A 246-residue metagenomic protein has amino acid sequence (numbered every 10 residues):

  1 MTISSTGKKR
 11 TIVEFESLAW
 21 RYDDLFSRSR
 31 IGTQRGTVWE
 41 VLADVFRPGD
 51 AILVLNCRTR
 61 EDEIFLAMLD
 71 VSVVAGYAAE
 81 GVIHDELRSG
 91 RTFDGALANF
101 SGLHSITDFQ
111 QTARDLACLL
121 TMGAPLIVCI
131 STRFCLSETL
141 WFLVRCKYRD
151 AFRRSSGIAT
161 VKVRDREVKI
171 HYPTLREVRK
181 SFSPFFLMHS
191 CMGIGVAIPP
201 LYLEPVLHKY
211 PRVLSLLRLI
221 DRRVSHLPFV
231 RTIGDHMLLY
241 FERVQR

Functional and structural regions predicted by a protein language model:
M1-R47, E61-F65: Conserved class I S-adenosyl-L-methionine
G49-R58: Conserved class I S-adenosyl-L-methionine
E86-A96: A short acidic, Gly/Pro-enriched loop at the edge of an enzyme's catalytic core that lines a small-molecule cofactor
D94-F109: A short SAM/SAH-binding and catalytic strip from SAM-dependent methyltransferases
Q110-P125: A short glycine-rich, Lys/Arg-flanked "PGG" loop and its adjoining helix->strand segment in the class I
P125-S155: Conserved class I S-adenosyl-L-methionine
T160-E177: Acceptor-substrate binding/catalytic loop of class I
R176, K180, S190-R246: A C-terminal cap/extension of S-adenosyl-L-methionine-dependent methyltransferases that defines the acceptor-substrate
